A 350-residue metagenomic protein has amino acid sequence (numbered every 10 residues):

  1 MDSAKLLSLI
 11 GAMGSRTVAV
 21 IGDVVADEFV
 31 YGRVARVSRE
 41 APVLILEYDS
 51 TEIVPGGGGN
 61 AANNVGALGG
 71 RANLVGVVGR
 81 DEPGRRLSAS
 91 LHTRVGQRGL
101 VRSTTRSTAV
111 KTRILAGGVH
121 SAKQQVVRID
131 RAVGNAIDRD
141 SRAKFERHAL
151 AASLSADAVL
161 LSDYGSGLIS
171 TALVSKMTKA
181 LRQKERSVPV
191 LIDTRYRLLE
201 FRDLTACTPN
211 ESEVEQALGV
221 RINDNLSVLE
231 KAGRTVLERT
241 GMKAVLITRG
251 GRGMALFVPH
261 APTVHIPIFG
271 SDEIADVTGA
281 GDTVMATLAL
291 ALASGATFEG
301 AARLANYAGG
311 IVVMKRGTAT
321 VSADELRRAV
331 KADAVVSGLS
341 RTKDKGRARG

Functional and structural regions predicted by a protein language model:
M1-A35, V330, T342: Positively charged, low-complexity intrinsically disordered leader regions
D2-L9, T17, R39, V43-V110 (+1 more regions): Substrate-binding N-lobe of the ribokinase-like
V37-L46, S121-N135, E211-A217: Gly-rich Lys/Arg/Thr-decorated short loops/hinges at beta-loop-alpha junctions or inter-strand turns that position
L100-R106, K111-A152: Conserved phosphate-binding/catalytic loop of the ribokinase/pfkB sugar-kinase fold
L154-L168: Short acidic, glycine-rich surface-loop motifs adjacent to enzyme active sites
S166-T263: Conserved phosphate/ATP/ADP-binding segment of small-molecule kinases
R239-K243, F269-D333: Conserved post-catalytic alpha-helical subdomain immediately downstream of the catalytic base and nucleotide-binding
R327-K343, R347: Phosphate/ribose-recognition catalytic cores of enzymes acting on nucleotide-derived substrates
